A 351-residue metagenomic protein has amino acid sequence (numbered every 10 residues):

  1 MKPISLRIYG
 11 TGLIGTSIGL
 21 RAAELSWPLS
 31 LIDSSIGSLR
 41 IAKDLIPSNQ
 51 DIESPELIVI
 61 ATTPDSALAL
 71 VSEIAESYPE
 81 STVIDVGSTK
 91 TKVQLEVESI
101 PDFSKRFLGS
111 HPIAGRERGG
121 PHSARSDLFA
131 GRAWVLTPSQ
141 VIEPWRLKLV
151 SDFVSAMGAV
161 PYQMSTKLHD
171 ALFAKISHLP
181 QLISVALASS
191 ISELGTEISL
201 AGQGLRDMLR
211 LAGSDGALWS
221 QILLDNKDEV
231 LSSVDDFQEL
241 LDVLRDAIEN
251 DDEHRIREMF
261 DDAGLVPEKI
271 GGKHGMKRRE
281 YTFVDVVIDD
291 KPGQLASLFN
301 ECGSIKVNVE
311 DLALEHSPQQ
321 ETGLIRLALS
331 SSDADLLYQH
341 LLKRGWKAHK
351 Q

Functional and structural regions predicted by a protein language model:
M1-D51: NAD(P)+-binding Rossmann beta1-loop-alpha1 motif at the extreme N-terminus of oxidoreductases
L6-I8, I58, W134: Conserved hydrophobic helix-helix packing surfaces used for dimerization/oligomerization
S34, T62, V86-S88: Short beta->alpha hinge that forms the Motif I/post-I loop of the SAM-binding pocket
I58-V59, I84: N-terminal Rossmann-like NAD(P) cofactor-binding module of classical short-chain dehydrogenase/reductase
L70-P121: Rossmann-like NAD(P)(H) cofactor-binding subdomain of soluble oxidoreductases
L128-G213: Internal alpha-helical scaffold of NAD(P)-dependent oxidoreductase catalytic cores
L194-G264, T282-V284, K291: Interdomain hinge/lid region at the active-site interface of Rossmann-like NAD(P)-dependent oxidoreductases
V266-Q351: A conserved regulatory-domain signal marking ACT and ACT-like small-molecule sensing domains and adjacent regulatory
